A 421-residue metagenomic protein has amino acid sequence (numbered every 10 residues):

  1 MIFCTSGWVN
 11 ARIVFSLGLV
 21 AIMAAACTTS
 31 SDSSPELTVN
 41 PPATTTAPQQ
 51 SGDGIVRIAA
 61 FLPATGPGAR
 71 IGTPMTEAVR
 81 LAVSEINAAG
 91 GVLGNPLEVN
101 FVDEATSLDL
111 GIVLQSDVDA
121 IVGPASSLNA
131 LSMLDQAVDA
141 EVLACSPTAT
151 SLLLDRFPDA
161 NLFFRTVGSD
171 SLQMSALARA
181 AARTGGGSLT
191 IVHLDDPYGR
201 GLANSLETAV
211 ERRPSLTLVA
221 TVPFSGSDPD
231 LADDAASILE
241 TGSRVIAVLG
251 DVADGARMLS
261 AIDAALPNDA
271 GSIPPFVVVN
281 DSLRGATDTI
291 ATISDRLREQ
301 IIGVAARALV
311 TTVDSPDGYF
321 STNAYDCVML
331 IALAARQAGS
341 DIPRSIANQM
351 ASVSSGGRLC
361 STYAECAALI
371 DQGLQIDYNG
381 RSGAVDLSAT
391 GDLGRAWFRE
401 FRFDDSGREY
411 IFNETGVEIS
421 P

Functional and structural regions predicted by a protein language model:
M1-A25: Sec-dependent bacterial lipoprotein signal peptides
I2, C27-P421: Extracytosolic ligand-binding ectodomains
